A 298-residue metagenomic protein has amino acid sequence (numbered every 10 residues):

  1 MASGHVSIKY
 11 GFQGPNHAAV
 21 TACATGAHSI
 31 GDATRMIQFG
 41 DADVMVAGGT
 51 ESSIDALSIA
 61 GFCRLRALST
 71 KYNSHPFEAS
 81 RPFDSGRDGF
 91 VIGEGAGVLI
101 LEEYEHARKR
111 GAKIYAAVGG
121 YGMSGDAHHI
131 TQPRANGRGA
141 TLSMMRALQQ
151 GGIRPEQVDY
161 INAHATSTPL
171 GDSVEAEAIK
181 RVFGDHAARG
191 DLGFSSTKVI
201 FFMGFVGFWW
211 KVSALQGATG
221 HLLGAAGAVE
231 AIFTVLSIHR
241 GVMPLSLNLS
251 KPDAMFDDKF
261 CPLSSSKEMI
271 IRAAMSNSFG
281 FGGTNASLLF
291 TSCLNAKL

Functional and structural regions predicted by a protein language model:
M1-D32, L65-V91, K180-G227: Conserved catalytic cysteine-centered active-site region of acyl-thioester-dependent Claisen-condensing enzymes
A2-Y10, P15-E51, V91-A112, G204 (+2 more regions): Active-site-proximal alpha-helical scaffold in enzymes
V6, G26, A33, F62 (+6 more regions): Conserved small-residue
N16-T21, A42-T50, K113-Y121, E156-A163 (+3 more regions): Beta-strand segments within the central parallel beta-sheet cores of soluble alpha/beta enzyme folds
S29, S143-G152, A178, V182 (+3 more regions): Stable alpha-helical structural segments in soluble proteins, enriched in small hydrophobic residues
S53-S80, G122-L142, T166-R181, A225 (+1 more regions): Active-site-adjacent elements of ketosynthase-type condensing enzymes
N73-I153, Q157-Y160, F208, N295-K297: Condensing-enzyme catalytic core mediating Claisen C-C bond formation in acyl metabolism
G151-Q157, D185-G190, D257-L298: Flexible, low-complexity linker/loop segments at domain and module junctions
